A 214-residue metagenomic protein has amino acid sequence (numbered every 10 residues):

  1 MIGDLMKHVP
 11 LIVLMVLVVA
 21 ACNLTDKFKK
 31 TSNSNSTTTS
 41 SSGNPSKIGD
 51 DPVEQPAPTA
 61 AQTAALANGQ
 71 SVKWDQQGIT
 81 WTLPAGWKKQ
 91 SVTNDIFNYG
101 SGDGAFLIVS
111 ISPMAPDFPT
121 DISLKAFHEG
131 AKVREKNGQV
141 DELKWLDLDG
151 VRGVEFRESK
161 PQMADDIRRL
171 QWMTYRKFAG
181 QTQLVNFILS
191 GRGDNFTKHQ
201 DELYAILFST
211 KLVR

Functional and structural regions predicted by a protein language model:
G3, P10-L11, V16, A20-F106 (+3 more regions): N-terminal targeting sequences that direct proteins away from the cytosol to non-cytosolic compartments
K73, S110-F118, E142-L143, G191-T197: Second-shell loop/turn segments in exported
G86-K89, I111-D117, T174-K177: A short, sequence-level motif marking secondary-structure junctions
Y99-A126: A short acidic-to-branched-hydrophobic micro-motif
L124-A131, Q200, L207: A generic alpha-helix structural signal
F127, F187-I188: Extracytoplasmic low-complexity repetitive segments enriched in small/polar residues
E129-G180: Signature of long, low-cysteine stretches enriched in small and polar/charged residues
